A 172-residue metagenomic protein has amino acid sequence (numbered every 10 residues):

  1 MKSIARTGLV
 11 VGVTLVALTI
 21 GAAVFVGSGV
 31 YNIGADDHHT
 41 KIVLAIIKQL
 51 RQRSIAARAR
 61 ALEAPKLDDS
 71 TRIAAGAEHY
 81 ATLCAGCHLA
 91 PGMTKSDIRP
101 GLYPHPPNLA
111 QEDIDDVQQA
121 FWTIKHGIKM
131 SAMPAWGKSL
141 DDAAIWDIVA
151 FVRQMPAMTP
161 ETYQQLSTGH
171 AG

Functional and structural regions predicted by a protein language model:
K2-A74, D115, W136-F151, T168-G172: Periplasmic c-type cytochrome electron-transfer domains
I47-L50, G92-S96: Short, flexible segments with low predicted structural confidence
A57, A61-L62, M93, P104 (+1 more regions): Residue-level signal for pocket-adjacent positions within structured domains
S70-M93, W122, H126, G172: Sequence/structural segment immediately N-terminal to covalent heme-attachment motifs in c-type and related
P91-G92, W136, Q164-Q165: Sparse recognition of residues in long alpha-helices and their boundaries
S96-L102, Y163: Short cysteine/histidine-rich zinc-coordinating motifs and their immediately flanking basic loops
G101-A157: Extracytoplasmic electron-transfer domains, predominantly the class I c-type cytochrome c fold
M158-T162: C-terminal partner/receptor-binding element of secreted or periplasmic proteins
